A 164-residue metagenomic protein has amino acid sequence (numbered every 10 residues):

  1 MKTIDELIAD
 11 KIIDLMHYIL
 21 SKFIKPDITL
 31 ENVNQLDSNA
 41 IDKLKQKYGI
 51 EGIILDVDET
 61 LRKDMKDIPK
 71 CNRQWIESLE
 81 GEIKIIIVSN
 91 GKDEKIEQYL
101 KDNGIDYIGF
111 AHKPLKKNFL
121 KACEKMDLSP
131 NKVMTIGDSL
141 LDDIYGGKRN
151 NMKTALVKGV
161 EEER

Functional and structural regions predicted by a protein language model:
M1-L55, L61-R164: Asp-based, Mg2+/Mn2+-dependent phosphohydrolase catalytic module
